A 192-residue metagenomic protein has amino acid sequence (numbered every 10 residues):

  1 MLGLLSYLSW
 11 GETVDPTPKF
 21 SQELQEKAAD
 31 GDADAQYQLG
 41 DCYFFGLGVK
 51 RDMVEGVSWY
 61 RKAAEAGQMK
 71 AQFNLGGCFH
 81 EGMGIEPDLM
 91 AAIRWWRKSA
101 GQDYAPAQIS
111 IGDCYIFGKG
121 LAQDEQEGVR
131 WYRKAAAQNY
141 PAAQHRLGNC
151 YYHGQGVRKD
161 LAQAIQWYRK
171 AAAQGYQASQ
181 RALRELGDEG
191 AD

Functional and structural regions predicted by a protein language model:
M1-G11: Sec-dependent N-terminal signal peptides of Gram-negative exported proteins
G11-L47: N-terminal segments that cap or nucleate solenoid repeat domains
V14-D15, A29, L47-R51, E65 (+7 more regions): Short coil/turn and helix-start
Q38-F45, V49, N74-E81, I85 (+3 more regions): Hydrophobic face of amphipathic alpha-helices that form TPR/SEL1-like repeat modules and related alpha-solenoid
D160-Q177, R184: TPR/TPR-like (Sel1-like) alpha-helical repeat modules
